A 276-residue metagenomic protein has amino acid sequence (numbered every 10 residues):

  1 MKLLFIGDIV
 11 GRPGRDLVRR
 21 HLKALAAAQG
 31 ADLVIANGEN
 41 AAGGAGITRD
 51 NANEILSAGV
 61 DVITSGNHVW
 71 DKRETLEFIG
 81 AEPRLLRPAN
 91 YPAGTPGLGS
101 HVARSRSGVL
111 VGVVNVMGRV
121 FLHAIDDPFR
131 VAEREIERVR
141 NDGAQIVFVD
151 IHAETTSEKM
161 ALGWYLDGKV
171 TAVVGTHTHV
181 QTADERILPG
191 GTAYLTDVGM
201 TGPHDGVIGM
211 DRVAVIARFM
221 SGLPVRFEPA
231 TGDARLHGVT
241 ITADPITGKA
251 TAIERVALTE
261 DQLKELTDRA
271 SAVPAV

Functional and structural regions predicted by a protein language model:
M1-V276: Acidic, metal/ion-coordinating pockets
